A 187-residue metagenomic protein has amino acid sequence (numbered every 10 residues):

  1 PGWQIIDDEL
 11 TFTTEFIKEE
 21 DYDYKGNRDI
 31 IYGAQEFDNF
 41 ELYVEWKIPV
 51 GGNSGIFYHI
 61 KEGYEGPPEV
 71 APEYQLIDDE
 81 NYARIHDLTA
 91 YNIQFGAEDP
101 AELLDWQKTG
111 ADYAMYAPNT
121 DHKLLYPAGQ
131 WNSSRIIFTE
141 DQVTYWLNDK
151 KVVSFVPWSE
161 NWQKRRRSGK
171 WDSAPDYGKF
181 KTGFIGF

Functional and structural regions predicted by a protein language model:
P1-F187: Carbohydrate-interacting regions of secretory-pathway proteins
